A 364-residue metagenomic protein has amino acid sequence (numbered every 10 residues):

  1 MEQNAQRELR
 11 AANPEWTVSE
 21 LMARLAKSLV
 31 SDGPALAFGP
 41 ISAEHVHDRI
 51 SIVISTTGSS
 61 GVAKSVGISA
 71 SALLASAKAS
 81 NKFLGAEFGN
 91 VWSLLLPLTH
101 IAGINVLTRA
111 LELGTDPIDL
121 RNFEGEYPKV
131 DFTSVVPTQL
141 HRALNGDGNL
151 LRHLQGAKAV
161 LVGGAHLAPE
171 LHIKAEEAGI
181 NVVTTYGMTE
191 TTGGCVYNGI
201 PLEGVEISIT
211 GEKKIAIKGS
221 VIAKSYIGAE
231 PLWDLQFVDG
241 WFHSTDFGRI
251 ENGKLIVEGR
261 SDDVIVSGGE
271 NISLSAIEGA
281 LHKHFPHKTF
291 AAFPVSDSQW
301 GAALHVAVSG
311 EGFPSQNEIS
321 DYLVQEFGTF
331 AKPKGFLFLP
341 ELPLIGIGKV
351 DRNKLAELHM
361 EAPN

Functional and structural regions predicted by a protein language model:
M1-F38, L74-L96, N122-D131: Conserved ATP-dependent adenylate/AMP-binding module captured primarily in the ANL superfamily
L29, I68-A75, V91-A143: AMP-binding/adenylate-forming
F38-S55, E87-V91: Conserved pre-ATP/AMP-binding loop-to-beta segment of ANL
I50-K78, G85-E87: Conserved AMP-binding A3 loop
N145-N198: Gly/Ser/Thr-rich phosphate-binding loop
P201, T210-D239, R260, E270-I272: Conserved ATP/PPi-binding loop(s) of AMP-dependent carboxylate-activating enzymes
G219, T245-A331: AMP-binding/adenylate-forming catalytic core of the ANL superfamily
F327-K349: AMP-binding/adenylate-forming catalytic domain of the ANL superfamily
